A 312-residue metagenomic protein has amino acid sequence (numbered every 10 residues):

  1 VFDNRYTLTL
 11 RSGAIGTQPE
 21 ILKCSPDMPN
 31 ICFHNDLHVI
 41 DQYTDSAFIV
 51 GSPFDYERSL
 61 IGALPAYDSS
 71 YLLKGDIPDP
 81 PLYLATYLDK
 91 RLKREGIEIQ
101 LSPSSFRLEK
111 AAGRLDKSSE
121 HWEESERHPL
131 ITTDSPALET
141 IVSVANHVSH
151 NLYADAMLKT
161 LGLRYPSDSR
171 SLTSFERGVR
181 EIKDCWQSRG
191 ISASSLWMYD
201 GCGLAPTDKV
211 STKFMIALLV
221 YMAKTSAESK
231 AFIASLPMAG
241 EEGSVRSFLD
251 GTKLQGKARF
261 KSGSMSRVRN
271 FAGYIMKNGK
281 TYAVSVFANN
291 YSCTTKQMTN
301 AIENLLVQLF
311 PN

Functional and structural regions predicted by a protein language model:
V1-A193, P311-N312: Conserved serine DD-peptidase/penicillin-binding transpeptidase domain and beta-lactam-recognizing active-site
V148, D155-N312: Small-residue-rich helix-loop
